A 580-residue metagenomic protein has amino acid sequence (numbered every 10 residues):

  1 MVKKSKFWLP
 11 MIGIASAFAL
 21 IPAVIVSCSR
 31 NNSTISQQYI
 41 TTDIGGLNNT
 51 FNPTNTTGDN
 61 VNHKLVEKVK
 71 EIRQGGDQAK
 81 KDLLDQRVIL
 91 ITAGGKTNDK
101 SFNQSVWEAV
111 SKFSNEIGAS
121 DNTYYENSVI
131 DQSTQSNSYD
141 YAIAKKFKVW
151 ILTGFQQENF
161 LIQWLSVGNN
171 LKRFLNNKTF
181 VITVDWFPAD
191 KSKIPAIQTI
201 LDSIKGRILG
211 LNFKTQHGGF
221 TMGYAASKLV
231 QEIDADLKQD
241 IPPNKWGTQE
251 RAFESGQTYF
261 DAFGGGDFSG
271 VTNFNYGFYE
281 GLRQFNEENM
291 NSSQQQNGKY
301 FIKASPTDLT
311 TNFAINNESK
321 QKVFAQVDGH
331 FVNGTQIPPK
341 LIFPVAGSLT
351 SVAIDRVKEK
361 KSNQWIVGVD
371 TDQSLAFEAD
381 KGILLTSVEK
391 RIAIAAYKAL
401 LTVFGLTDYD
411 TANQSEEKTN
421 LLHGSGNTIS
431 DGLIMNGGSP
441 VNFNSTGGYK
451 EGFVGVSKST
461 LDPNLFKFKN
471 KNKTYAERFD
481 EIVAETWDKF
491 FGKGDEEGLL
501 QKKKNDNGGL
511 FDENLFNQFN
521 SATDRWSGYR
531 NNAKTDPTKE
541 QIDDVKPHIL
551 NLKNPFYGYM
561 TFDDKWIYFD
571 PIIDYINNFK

Functional and structural regions predicted by a protein language model:
M1-I12, L20-G75: Intrinsically disordered, low-complexity repeat and linker tracts
G46, F51-P53, T57-K580: A residue-level marker of the well-folded mature domains of exported/periplasmic proteins
